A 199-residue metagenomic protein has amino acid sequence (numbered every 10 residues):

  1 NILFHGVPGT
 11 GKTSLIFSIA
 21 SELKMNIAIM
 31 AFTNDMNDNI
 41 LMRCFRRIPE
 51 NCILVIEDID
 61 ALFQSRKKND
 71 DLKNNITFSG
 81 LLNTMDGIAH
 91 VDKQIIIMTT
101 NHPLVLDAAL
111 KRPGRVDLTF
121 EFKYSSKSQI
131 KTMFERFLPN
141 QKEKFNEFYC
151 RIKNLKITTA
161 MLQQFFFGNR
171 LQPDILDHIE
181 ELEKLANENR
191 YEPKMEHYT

Functional and structural regions predicted by a protein language model:
N1-N146: Walker A/P-loop NTP-binding motif of AAA+ ATPase domains
A109-R112, D117-T199: C-terminal alpha-helical "lid" subdomain
